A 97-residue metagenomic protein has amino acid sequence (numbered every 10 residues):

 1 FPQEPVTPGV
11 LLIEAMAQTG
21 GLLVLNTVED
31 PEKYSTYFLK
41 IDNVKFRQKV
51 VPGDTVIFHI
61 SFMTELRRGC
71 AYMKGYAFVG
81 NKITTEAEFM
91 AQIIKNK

Functional and structural regions predicted by a protein language model:
F1-N26: A conserved, well-ordered hydrophobic junction motif at loop->secondary-structure transitions
P2-Q3, F46-K49, M63: Beta-strand-rich interaction surfaces with strong enrichment in secreted/lumenal proteins
E4, E14, E29-E32, E65 (+1 more regions): Glutamate identity and glutamate-enriched acidic tracts
G20-H59, T84, A91: Hydrophobic beta-strand-centered segment that forms part of the acyl-chain substrate-binding groove
V51-I57, M63-K97: HotDog/MaoC-like acyl-thioester-processing domains
